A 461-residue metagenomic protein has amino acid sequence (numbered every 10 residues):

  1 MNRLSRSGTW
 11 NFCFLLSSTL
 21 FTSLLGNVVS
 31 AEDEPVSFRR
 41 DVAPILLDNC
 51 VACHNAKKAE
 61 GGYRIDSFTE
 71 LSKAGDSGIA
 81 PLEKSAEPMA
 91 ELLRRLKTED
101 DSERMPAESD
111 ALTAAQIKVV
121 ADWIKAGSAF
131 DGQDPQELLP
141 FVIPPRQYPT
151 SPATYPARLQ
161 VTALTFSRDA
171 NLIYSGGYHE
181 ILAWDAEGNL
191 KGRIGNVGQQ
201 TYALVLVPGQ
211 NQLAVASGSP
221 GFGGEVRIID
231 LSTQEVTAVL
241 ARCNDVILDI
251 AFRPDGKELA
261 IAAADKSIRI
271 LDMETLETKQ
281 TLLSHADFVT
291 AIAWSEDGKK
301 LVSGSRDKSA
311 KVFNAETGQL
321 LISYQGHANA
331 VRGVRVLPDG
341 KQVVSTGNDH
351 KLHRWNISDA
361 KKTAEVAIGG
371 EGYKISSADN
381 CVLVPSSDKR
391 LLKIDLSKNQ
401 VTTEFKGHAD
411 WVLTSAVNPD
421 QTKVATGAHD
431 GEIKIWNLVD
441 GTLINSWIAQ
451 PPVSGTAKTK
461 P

Functional and structural regions predicted by a protein language model:
M1-N2, F68-A74, A214-G218, A449-P451: Short regulatory "switch" loops immediately downstream of catalytic or recognition motifs within protein catalytic
M1-W10: N-terminal secretory signal peptides that target proteins for export/translocation
N11-N27: Bacterial N-terminal signal peptides
F14, V51-H54, V382: Secreted/luminal cysteine- and crosslink-motif detector
S23-L25, L112, I268, L391: Local alpha-helix boundary/kink/capping signal
V29-L164, R168, G177: Aromatic- and Gly/Pro-enriched helix-to-coil junctions and flexible linker segments
D131-P461: WD40-repeat beta-propeller superdomains and closely related acidic/aromatic-rich repeat-like regions
